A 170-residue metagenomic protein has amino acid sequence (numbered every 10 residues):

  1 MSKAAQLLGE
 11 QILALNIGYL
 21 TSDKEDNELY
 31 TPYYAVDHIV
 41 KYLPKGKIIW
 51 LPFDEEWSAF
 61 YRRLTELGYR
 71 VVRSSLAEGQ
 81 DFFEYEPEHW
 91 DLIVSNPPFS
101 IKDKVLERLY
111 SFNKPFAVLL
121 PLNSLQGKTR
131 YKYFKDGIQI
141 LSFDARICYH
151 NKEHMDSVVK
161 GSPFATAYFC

Functional and structural regions predicted by a protein language model:
M1-C170: Class I S-adenosyl-L-methionine-dependent methyltransferase catalytic core
